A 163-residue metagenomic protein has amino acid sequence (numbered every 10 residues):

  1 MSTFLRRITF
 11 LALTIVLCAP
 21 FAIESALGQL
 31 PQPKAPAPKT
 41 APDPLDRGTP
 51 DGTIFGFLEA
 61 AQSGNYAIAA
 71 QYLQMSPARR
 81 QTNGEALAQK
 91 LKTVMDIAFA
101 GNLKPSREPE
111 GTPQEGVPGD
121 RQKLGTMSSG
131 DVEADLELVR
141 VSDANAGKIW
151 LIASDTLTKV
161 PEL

Functional and structural regions predicted by a protein language model:
M1-R6: N-terminal secretory signal peptides that target proteins for export/translocation
R7-I8, C18, L30-P33: Positively charged, low-complexity intrinsically disordered regions
F10-A22: Bacterial N-terminal signal peptides
S25-L163: Soluble extramembrane regions of membrane proteins in the secretory/endomembrane system
